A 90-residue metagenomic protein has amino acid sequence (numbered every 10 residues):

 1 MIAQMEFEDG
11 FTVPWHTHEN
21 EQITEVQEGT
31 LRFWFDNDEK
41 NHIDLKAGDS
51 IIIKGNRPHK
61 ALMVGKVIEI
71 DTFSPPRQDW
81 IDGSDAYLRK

Functional and structural regions predicted by a protein language model:
M1, L62-K90: Double-stranded beta-helix
M1-W15: A short glycine-rich, His/Asp/Glu-containing loop-to-beta-strand
I2-E6, I23, H42, S50-I52: Conserved hydrophobic/aromatic beta-strand scaffold that supports enzyme active sites
Q4, V26-Q27, W34, L62 (+1 more regions): Beta-strand residues in well-ordered beta-sheet regions across diverse protein folds
E8-G10, A47-G48, K54-N56: Tight coil/turn sites that cap or link beta-strands
D9, E28, N37, G65 (+1 more regions): Non-catalytic surface loops within mature trypsin-like serine protease
T17, I23-A47, R57, I81: A short beta-strand-loop-beta hairpin characteristic of the jelly-roll/cupin
E21, I51, H59, V67: Glycine-centered loop/turn positions within well-structured domains that cap or flank conserved ligand/cofactor-binding
